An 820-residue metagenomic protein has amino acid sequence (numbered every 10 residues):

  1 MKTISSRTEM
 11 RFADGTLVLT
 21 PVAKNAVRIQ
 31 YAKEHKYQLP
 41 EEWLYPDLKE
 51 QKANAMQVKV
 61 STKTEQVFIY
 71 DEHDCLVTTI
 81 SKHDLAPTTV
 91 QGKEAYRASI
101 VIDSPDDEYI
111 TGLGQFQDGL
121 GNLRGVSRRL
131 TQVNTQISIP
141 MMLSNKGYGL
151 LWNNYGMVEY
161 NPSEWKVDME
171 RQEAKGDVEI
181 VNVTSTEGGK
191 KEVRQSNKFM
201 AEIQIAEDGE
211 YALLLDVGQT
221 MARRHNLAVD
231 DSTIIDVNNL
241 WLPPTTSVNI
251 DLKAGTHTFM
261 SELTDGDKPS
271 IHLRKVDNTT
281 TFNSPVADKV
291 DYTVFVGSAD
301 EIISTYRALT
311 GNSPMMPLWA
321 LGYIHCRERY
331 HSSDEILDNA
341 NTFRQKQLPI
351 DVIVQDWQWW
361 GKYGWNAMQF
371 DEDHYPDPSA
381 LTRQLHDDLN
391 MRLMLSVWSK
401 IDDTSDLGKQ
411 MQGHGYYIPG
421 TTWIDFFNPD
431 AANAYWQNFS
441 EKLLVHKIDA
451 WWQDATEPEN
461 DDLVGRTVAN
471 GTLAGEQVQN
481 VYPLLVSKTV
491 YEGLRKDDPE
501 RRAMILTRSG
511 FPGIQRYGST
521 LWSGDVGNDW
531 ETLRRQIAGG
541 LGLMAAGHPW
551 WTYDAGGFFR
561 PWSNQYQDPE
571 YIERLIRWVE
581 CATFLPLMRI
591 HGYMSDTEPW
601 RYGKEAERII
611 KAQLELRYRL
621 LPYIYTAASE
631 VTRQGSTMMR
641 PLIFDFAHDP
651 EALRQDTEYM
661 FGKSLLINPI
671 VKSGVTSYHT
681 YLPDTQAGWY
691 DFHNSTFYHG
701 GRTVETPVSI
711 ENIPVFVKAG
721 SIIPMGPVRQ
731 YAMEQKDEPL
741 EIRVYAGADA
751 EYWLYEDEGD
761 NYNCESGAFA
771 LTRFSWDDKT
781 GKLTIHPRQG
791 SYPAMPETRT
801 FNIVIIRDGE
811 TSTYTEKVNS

Functional and structural regions predicted by a protein language model:
I4, P21-N25, K33: Residue-level recognition of beta-strand termini and adjacent short loop/turns
E9-F12, A32, E50-M315, R327 (+5 more regions): Catalytic and substrate-binding clefts that recognize carbohydrates or anionic sugar/phosphate headgroups
L17, V27, G209-Y211, M221-H225 (+5 more regions): Short beta-strand/loop motifs in extracellular/secreted proteins, especially within beta-sandwich accessory domains
L19, I29, A55, V67-I69 (+3 more regions): Short, well-ordered beta-strand segments enriched in hydrophobic/aromatic residues
T20-N25, L39-L48, H73, T79-T89 (+2 more regions): Extended Gly/Ser/Thr-rich low-complexity repeat segments, especially those forming or decorating extracellular
E34, T88, A95, D236 (+5 more regions): Aromatic- and carboxylate-enriched substrate-binding clefts and catalytic-loop regions of carbohydrate-active enzymes
L39-L48, R224-T246, H414-Y417, D691-I710 (+1 more regions): Solvent-exposed beta-strand/loop surfaces of large extracellular or lumenal domains
E492-K496, E500-A503, G510-W522, L543-Y553 (+2 more regions): Catalytic core of carbohydrate-active enzymes
